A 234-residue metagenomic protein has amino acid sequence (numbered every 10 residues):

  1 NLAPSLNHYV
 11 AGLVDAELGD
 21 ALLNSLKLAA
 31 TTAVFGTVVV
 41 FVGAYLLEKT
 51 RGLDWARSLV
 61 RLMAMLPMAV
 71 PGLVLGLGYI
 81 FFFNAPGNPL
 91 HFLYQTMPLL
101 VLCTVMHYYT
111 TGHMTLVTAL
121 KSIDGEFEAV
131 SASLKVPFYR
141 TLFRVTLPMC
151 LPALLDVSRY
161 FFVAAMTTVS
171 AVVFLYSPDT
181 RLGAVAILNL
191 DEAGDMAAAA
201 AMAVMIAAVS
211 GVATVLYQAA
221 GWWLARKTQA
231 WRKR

Functional and structural regions predicted by a protein language model:
N1-L18, M166-W223: Interhelical loop and adjacent transmembrane-helix boundary motif in polytopic membrane transport permeases
N1-N24, P86, L90, Y94 (+2 more regions): N-terminal, non-cleaved signal-anchor transmembrane helix
A3, A11, G19, R51-V60 (+3 more regions): Membrane-interfacial helix termini and adjacent extracytoplasmic/periplasmic loops of multi-pass transporters
A16-K49: Transmembrane alpha-helix signature in integral membrane proteins
G36-V39, M63-L75, L93-V117, P137-R140 (+4 more regions): Faces of alpha-helical transmembrane segments in polytopic inner-membrane proteins
G43-Y79, E128, R232-K233: Cytoplasmic-entry segments and transmembrane alpha-helices of multi-pass inner-membrane transporters
Y45-G52, V117-R144, P152, R159-Y160 (+1 more regions): C-terminal transmembrane helix and the adjacent membrane-cytosol boundary/short C-terminal tail of inner/organellar
